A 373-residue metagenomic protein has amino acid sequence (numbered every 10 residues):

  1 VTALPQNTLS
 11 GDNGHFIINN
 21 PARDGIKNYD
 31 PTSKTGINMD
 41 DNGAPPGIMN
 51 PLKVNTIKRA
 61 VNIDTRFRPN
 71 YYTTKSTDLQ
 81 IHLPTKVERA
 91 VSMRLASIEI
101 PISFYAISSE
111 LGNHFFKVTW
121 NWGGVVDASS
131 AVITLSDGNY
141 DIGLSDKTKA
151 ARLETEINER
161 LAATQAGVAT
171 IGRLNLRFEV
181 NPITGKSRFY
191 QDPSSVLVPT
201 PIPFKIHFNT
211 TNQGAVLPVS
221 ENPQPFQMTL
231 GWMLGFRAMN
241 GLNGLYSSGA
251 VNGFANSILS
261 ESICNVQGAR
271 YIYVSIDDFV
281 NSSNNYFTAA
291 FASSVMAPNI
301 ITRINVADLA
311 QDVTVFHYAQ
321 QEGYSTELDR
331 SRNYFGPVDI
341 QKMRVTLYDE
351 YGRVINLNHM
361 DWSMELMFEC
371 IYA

Functional and structural regions predicted by a protein language model:
V1-A373: The ATP-binding site of the protein kinase catalytic domain
